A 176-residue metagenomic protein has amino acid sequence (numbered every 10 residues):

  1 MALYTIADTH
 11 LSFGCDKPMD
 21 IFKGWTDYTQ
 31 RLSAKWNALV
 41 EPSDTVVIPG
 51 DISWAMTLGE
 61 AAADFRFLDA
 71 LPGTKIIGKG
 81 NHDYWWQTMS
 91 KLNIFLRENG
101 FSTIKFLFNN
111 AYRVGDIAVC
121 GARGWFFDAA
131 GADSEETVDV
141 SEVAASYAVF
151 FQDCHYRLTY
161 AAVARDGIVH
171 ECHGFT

Functional and structural regions predicted by a protein language model:
A2, C15-G115, I168: Core catalytic region of metal-dependent phosphoesterases/phosphodiesterases, especially metallo-beta-lactamase-like
A2-D8: Short, hydrophobic/glycine-enriched beta-strand segments
T9-D16, Q87-T176: Conserved catalytic scaffold of divalent metal-dependent phosphoesterases
